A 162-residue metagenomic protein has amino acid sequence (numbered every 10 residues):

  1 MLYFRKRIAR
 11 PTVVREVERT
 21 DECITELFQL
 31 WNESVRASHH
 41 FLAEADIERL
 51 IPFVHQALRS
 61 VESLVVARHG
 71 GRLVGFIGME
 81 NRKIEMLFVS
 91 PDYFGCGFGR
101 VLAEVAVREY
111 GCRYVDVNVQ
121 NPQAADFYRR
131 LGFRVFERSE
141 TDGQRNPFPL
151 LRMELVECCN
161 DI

Functional and structural regions predicted by a protein language model:
M1-E22, C159-I162: Conserved N-terminal entry element of GNAT/NAT acetyltransferase domains
E22-I24, Q29-H55: Conserved GNAT-fold acetyl-CoA-binding loop/helix
H55-V65, K83: A short helix-loop-beta-strand connector motif used in the catalytic cores of GNAT acetyltransferases and, in some
E62-G75: Conserved beta-hairpin
K83-F94, N118: A short, internal acetyl-CoA/4′-phosphopantetheine-binding micro-motif in the GNAT/acyltransferase core
G95-R108, D126, R130: Conserved acetyl-CoA-binding loop-helix of GNAT-fold acetyltransferases
R108-Q120: Conserved GNAT acetyl-CoA-binding A-motif
D116-N118, R134-L151: Conserved catalytic-core motifs of GNAT/GCN5-like acyltransferases
